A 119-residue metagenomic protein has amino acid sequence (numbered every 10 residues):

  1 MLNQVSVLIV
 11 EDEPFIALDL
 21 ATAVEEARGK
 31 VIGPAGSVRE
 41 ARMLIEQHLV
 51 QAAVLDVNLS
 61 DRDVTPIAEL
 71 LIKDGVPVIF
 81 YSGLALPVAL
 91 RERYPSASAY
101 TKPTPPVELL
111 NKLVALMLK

Functional and structural regions predicted by a protein language model:
M1-S6, R39, R91, T101-K119: Non-catalytic signal-transmission and effector/linker regions of two-component phosphorelay proteins
E11: Conserved acidic carboxylate
P14-G33: Two-component/phosphorelay signaling modules centered on CheY-like receiver
P34-A52: Acidic, metal-coordinating helix/loop segments flanking the phosphotransfer/catalytic sites of two-component signaling
D56: Active-site residues of response regulator receiver
S60: The feature encodes the CheY-like receiver
P66, K73, L84-K102, V107-N111: Alpha4 helix (beta4-alpha4-beta5 surface) of REC/receiver domains from two-component response regulators
I79-Y81: Hydrophobic/aromatic residues positioned on beta-strands within the core alpha/beta folds
